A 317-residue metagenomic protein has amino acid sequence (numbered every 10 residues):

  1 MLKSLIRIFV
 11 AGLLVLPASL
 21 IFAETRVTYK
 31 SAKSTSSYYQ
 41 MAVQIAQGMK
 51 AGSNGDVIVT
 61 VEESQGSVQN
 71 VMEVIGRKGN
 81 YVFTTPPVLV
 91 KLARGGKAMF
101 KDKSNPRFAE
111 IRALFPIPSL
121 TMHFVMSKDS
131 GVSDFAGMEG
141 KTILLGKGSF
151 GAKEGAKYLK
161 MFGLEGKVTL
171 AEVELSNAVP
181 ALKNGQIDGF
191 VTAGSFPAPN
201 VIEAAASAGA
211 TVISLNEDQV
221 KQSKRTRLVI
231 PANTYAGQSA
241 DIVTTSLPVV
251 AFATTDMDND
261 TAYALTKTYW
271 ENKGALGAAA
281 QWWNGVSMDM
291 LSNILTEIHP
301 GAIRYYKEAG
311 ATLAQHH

Functional and structural regions predicted by a protein language model:
M1-V10: Bacterial N-terminal signal peptides that target proteins for export
L16-A23: Sec/Tat signal peptide C-region and signal peptidase I cleavage site
E24, S36, N54-D56, G66 (+5 more regions): Extracytoplasmic
R26-G52, V57-V61, P116-N184, M288 (+2 more regions): Bilobed "Venus flytrap"/periplasmic-binding protein-like clamshell domains and structurally analogous long
Y81-P118: Acidic, polar ligand-binding/catalytic clefts
P86, G95-A98, K103-S104, G166-T255: Pocket-lining segment of extracytoplasmic ligand-binding domains
G137, K141-T142, F150, E154-K157 (+1 more regions): Ligand-binding clefts/hinges and TM-proximal coupling segments of bilobed small-molecule sensing domains
V173-N177, K183-N184, G194-S207, V212-S214 (+1 more regions): An extracytoplasmic/periplasmic, membrane-proximal ligand-sensing/linker region
